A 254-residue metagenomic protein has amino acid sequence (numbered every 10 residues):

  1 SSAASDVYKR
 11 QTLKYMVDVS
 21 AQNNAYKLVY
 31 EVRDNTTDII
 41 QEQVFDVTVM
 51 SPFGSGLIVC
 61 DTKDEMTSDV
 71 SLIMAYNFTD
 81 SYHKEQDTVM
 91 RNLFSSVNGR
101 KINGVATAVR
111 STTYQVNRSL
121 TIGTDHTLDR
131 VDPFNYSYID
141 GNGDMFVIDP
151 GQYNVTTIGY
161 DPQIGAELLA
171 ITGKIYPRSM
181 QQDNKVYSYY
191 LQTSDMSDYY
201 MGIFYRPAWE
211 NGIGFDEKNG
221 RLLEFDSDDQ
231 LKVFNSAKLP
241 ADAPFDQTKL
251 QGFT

Functional and structural regions predicted by a protein language model:
A3-Y8: Short, small-residue-biased leader/transition segments that mark boundaries at the very start of proteins
Q11-Y15: Short strand-edge motifs at loop-to-beta-strand transitions and within beta-strands of extracellular beta-rich domains
D18-N24: Surface-exposed, short loops/turns at beta-strand junctions within beta-sandwich domains
L28-V32: Hydrophobic/tyrosine-rich beta-strand signature of extracellular beta-sandwich/beta-rich modules, prominently
R33-D38: Short, solvent-exposed loop/turn segments at the edges of extracellular beta-sandwich modules
Q41-G54: C-terminal edge beta-strand
K63-T67, T127-D129: Short glycine/acidic-enriched loop and turn motifs that connect beta-strands
D87-R100, G104, Y114-T254: Preference for solvent-exposed, low-hydrophobicity sequence contexts
